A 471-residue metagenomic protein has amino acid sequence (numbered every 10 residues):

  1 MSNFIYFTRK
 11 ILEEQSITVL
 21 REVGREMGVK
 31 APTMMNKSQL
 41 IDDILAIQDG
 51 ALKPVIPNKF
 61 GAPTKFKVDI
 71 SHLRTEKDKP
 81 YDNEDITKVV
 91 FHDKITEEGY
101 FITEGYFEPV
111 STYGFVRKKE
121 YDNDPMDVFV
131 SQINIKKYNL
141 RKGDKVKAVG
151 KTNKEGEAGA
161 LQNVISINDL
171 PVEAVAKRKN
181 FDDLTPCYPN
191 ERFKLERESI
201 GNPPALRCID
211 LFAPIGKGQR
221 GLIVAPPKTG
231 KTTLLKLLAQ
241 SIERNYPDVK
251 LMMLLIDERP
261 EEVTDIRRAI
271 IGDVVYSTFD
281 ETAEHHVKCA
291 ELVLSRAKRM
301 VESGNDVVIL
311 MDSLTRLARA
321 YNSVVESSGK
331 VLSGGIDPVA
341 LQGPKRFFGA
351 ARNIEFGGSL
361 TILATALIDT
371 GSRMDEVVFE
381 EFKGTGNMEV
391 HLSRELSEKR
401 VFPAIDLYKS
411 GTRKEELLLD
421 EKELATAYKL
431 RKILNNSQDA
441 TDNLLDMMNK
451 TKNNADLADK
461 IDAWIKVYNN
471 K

Functional and structural regions predicted by a protein language model:
M1-Y100, P109-Y113, Y121-N123: Charged, low-complexity terminal tails
L20, L40, G114, S131 (+7 more regions): Residue-level signature of catalytic and energy-coupling elements of molecular machines, predominantly ATP/GTP-dependent
H72-V175: N-terminal "pre-motor" subdomain/linker immediately upstream of P-loop NTPase catalytic cores
K88, H92-I102, P204-C208, V293-K298 (+1 more regions): Phosphate-interacting basic helix/loop segments used at nucleotide- and nucleic-acid interfaces
G99-F101, E108-T112, Y121-D124, L140-D144 (+10 more regions): Short flexible coil/turn linkers enriched for glycine and charged/polar residues that connect secondary-structure
T152-I223: P-loop NTP-binding catalytic core
P214-L235, D257: Glycine-rich phosphate-binding P-loop
T229-G230, A239-K471: P-loop NTPase catalytic core
